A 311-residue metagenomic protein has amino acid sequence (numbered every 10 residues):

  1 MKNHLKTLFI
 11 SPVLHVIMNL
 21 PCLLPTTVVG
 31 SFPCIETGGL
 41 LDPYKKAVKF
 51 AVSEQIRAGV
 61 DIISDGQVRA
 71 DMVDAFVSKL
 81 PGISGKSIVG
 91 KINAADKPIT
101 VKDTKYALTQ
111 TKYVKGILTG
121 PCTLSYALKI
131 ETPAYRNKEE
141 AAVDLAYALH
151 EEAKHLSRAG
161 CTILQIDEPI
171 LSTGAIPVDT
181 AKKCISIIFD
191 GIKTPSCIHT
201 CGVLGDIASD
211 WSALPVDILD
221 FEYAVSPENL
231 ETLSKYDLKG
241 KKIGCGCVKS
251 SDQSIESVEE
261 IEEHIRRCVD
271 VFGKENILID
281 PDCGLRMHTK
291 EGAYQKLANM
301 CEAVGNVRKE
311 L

Functional and structural regions predicted by a protein language model:
H4-L5: Short hydrophobic targeting helices and cationic amphipathic motifs that mediate membrane/organellar targeting
F9-L311: Domain-level signal for soluble alpha/beta catalytic cores
